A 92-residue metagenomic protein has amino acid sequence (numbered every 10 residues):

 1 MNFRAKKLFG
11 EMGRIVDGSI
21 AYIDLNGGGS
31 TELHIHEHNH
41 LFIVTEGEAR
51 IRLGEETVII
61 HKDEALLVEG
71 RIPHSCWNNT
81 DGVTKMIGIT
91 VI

Functional and structural regions predicted by a protein language model:
M1-G18: A short, N-terminal "cap"/entry segment at the start of jelly-roll beta-barrel domains of the cupin/DSBH fold
K6, I20-H36: Conserved short histidine dyad/triad with adjacent acidic residue
M12, S30-H36, W77-N79: Short histidine-centered beta-strand/loop micro-motifs that create catalytic or ligand/metal-coordination sites
G29, E37-H38, E56, I72-P73 (+1 more regions): A generic "binding-loop/recognition-motif" signal
S30-T31, R50, L66, G70-S75: Histidine-centered metal-chelating micro-motifs
H38-A49: Glycine- and acidic-residue-biased ligand/ion/polar-headgroup-sensing regions
E55-G70: Short acidic-glycine-tyrosine-enriched beta hairpin
G70-I92: Ligand-binding loop in jelly-roll beta-barrel domains
